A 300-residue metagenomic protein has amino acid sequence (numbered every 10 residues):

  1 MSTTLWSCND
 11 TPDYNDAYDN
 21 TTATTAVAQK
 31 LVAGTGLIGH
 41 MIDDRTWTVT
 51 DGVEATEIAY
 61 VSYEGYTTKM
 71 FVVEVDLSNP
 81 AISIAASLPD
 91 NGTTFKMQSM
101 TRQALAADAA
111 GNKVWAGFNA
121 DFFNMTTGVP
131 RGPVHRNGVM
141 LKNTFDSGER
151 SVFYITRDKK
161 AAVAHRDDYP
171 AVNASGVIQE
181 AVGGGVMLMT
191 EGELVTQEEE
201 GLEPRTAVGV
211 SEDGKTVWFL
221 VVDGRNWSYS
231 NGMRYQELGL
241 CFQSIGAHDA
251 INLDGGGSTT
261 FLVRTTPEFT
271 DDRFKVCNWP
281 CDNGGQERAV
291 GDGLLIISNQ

Functional and structural regions predicted by a protein language model:
T3-S7: C-terminal motif of bacterial Sec signal peptides marking the signal peptidase cleavage site
N9-F145: Zymogen propeptides
A59-S62, T68, V72, G183-G214: Conserved beta-alpha junction segments in alpha/beta enzyme cores
F71-E74, D121, S151-I155, M187 (+3 more regions): Short beta-strand scaffold segments in enzyme catalytic cores
S87-T94, D167-A171, V222-N226: Short, solvent-exposed aromatic-acidic interface loops
N119-E200: Active-site-adjacent helix-turn-beta-strand microarchitecture at beta-sheet edges that either contains or buttresses
T127-D146, Q197-E212, T216-H248, S258-Q300: Conserved, well-ordered active-site substructure
